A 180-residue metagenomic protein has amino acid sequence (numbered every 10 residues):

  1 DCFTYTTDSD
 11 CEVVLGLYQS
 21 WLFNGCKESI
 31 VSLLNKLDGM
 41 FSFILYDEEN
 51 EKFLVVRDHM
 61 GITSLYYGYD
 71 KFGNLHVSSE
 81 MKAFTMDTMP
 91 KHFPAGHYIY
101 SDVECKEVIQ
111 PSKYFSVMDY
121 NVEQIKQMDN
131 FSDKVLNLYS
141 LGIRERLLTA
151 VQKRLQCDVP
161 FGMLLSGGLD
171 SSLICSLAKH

Functional and structural regions predicted by a protein language model:
D1-H180: Cysteine-centered catalytic environments shared across enzyme families
